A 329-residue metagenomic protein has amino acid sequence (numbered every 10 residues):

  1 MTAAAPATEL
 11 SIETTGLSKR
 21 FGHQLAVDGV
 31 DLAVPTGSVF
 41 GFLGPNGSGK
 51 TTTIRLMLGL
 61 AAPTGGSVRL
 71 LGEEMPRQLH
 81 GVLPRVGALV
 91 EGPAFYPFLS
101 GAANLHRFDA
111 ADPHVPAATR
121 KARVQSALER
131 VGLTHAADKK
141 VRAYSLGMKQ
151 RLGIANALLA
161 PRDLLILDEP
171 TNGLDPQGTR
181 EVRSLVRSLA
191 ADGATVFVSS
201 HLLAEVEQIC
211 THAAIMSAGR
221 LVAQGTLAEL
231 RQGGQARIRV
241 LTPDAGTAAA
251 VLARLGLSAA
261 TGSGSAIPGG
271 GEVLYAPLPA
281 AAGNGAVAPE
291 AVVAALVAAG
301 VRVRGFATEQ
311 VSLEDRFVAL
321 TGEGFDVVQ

Functional and structural regions predicted by a protein language model:
T2-A3, A282-Q329: C-terminal coupling/interaction segments
T2-L10: Primarily ABC-family ATPase nucleotide-binding module
E9-T14, K19-S217, A223: ABC transporter nucleotide-binding domains
H114-V115, L133, L257, V301 (+1 more regions): Helix N-cap/coil-helix junction residues
G132, S258-S263, R302-A307: A short linear hydrophobic-aromatic micro-motif
V141, S265, E309: Residue-level "edge-of-site" marker
R183-A281: ABC transporter nucleotide-binding domain
